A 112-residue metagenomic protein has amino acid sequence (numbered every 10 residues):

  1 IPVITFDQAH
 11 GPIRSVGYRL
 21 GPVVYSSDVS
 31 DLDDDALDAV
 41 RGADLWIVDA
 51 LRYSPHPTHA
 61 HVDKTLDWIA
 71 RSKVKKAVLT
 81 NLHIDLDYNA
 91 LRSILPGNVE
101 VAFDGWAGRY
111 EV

Functional and structural regions predicted by a protein language model:
I1-D38, D104-V112: Core dinuclear metal-dependent hydrolase active-site scaffold
D33-V112: Binuclear metal-ion centers of metallo-dependent hydrolases, dominated by the metallo-beta-lactamase
